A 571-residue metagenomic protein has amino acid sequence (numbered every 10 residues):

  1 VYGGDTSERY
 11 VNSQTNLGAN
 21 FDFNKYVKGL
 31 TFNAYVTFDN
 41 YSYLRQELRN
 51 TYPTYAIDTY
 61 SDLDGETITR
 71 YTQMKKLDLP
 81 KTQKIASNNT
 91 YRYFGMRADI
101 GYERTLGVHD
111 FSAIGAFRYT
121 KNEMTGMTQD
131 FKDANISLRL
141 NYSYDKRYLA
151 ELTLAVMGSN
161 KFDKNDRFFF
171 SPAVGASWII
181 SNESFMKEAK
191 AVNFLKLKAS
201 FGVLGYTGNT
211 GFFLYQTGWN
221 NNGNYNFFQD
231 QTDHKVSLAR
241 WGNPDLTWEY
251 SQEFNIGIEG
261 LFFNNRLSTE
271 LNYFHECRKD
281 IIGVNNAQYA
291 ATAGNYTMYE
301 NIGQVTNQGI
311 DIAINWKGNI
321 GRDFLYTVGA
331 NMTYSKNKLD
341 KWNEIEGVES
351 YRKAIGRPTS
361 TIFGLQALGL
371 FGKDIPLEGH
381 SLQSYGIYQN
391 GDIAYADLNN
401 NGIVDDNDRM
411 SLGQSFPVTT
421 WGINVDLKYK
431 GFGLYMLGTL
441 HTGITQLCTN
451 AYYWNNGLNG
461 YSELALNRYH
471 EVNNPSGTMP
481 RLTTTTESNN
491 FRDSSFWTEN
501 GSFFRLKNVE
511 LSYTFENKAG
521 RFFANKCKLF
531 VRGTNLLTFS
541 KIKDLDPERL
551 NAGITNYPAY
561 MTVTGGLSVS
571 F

Functional and structural regions predicted by a protein language model:
V1-R49, A56-G364, L427, D493-F571: Extracellular/periplasmic, surface-exposed regions of secreted and cell-surface proteins
D58, F227-A239, F274-Q304, K336-F416 (+1 more regions): Surface-exposed, extracytoplasmic segments of Gram-negative outer-membrane nutrient-acquisition systems
N407, P417-K430, K507-S512: Conserved SET/PR-domain catalytic core that frames the SAM/AdoMet-binding pocket
Y429-M436, A519: Alpha-helix capping/termination and helix-coil
